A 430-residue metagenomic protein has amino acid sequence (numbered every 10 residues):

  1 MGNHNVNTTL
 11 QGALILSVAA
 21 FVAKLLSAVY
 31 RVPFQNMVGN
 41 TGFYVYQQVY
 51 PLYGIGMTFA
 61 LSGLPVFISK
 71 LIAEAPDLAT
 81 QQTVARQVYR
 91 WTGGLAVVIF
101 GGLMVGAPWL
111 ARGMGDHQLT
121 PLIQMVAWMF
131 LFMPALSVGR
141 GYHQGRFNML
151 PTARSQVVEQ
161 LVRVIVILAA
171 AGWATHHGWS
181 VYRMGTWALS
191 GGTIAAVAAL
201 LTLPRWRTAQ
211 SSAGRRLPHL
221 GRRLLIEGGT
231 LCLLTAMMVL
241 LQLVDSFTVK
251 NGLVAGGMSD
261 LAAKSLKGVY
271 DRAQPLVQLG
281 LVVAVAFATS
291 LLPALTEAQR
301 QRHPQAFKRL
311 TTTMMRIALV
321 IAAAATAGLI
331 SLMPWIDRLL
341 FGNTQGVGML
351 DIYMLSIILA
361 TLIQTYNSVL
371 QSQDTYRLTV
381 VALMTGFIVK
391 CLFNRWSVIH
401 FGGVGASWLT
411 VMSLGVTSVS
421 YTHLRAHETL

Functional and structural regions predicted by a protein language model:
M1-L26, P218-M238, Q242: N-terminal membrane topogenesis motif
L25-G42, A111, A236-G280, E297 (+1 more regions): Helix-terminus/linker motif at the lipid-water interface of multi-pass membrane proteins
Y44-L61, T230, A262-A284, R316-I317: Alpha-helical transmembrane segments of polytopic membrane transporters and translocases
L61-P76, A273, Q278-Q305: Helix-loop junctions and terminal segments of transmembrane helices in multi-pass membrane transport/translocation
P108-M125, I330-A360: Interfacial segments at transmembrane-helix termini and the short loops linking adjacent helices
M133-S155, L355-L383: Membrane-interface junctions at transmembrane-helix termini in multi-pass inner-membrane proteins
L150-P151, L161-A199, R377, F387-S418: Membrane-interface helix-loop junctions in multi-pass transport and translocation proteins
T422-L430: Conserved small/polar residues in nucleotide/adenosyl-binding loops
